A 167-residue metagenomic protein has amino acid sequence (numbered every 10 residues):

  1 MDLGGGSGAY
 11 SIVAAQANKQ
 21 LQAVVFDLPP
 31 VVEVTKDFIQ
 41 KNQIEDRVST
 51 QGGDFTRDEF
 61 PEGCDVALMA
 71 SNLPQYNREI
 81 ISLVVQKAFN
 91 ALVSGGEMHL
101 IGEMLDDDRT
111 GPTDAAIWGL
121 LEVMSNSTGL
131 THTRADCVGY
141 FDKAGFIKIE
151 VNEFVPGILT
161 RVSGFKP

Functional and structural regions predicted by a protein language model:
L3-P167: Alpha-helical subdomain
